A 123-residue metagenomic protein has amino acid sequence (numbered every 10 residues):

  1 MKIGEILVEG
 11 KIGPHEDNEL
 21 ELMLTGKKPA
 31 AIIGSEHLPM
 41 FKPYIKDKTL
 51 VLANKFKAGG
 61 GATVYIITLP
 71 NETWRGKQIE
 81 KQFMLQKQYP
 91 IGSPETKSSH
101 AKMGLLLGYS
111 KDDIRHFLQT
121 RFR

Functional and structural regions predicted by a protein language model:
M1-E9: Charge-dense, intrinsically disordered terminal/linker segments
E5, P14-E16, M40-F41, G61: Extended, well-folded interaction surfaces typified by the phenylalanyl-tRNA synthetase beta subunit core
E16-G26, N54-A58, G92-S93: Short, flexible, solvent-exposed loop/turn segments with mixed acidic/basic and small polar residues
D17-P43: A structured, charge-rich N-terminal accessory region that forms the first stable segment of a protein and links
A30, F56-T120: Nucleotide-activated chemistry modules centered on ATP-dependent adenylation/adenylyltransferase
I45-D47, L106: Residues at alpha-helix termini
D47-K55: N-terminal accessory interaction module
